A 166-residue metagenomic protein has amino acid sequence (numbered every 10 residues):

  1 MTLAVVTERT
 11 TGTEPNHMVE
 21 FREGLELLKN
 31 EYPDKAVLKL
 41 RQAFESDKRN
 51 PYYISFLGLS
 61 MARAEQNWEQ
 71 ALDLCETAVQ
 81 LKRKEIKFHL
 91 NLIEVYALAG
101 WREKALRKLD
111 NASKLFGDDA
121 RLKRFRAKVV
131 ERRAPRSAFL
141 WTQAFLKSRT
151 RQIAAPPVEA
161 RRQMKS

Functional and structural regions predicted by a protein language model:
T2-V19, R136: TPR-adjacent "capping" and linker segments in tetratricopeptide-repeat scaffold/adaptor proteins
T11, Q42-E45, E76-Q80, D110-K114: Conserved structural position within tetratricopeptide repeats
T13-S46: Alpha-helical segment of the N-proximal tetratricopeptide repeat
N30-K39, A64-T77, A99-N111, R136-W141: Structural signature of tandem alpha-helical TPR/SEL1-like repeats, specifically the intra-repeat loop/turn
F56-L57, N91, F125: Canonical tetratricopeptide repeat
